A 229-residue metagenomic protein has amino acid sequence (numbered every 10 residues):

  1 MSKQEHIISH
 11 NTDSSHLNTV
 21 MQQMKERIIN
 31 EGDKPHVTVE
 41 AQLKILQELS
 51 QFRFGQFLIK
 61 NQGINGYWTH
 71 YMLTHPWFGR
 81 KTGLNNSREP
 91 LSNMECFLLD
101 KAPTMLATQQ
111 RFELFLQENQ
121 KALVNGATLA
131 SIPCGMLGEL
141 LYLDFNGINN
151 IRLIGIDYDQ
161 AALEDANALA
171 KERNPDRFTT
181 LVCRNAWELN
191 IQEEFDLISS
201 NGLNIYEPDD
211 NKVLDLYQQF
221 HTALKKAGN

Functional and structural regions predicted by a protein language model:
E40-V124: Class I SAM-dependent methyltransferase Rossmann-like catalytic core, especially the SAM/SAH-binding loop
G135-N150: Conserved SAM-binding loop of SAM-dependent methyltransferases across substrates and taxa, primarily the Class I
D159-A161: Conserved SAM/SAH-binding beta-strand->alpha-helix loop
A166-N167: Conserved SAM-binding loop
N174-A186: Conserved SAM-binding strand-loop segment of SAM-dependent methyltransferases
R184-I198: A short acidic, Gly/Pro-enriched loop at the edge of an enzyme's catalytic core that lines a small-molecule cofactor
D196-N211: A short SAM/SAH-binding and catalytic strip from SAM-dependent methyltransferases
V213-G228: A short glycine-rich, Lys/Arg-flanked "PGG" loop and its adjoining helix->strand segment in the class I
